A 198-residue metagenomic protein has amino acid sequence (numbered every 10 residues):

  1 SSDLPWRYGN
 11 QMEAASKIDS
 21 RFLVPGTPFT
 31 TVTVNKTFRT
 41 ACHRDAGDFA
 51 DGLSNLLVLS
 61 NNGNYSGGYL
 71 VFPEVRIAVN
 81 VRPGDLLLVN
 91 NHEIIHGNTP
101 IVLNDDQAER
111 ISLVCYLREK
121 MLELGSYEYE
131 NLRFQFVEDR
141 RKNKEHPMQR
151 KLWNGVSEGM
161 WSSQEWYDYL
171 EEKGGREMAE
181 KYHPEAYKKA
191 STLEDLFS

Functional and structural regions predicted by a protein language model:
L4-P73, E123-G125: Active-site region of the double-stranded beta-helix
D51-G52, N61-S198: Catalytic core of Fe(II)/2-oxoglutarate
